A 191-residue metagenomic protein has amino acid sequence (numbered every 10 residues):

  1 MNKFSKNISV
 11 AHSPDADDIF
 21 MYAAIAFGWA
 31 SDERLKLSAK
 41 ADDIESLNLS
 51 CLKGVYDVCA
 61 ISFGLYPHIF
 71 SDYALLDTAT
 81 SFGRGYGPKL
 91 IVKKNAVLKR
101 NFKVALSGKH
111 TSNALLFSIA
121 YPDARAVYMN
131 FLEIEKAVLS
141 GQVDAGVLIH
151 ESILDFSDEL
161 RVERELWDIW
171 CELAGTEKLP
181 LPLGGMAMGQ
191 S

Functional and structural regions predicted by a protein language model:
M1-S81: N-terminal hydrophobic or amphipathic helices and topogenic motifs
N2-G28, Y86-D144, I149-L154: Bilobed "Venus flytrap"/periplasmic-binding protein-like clamshell domains and structurally analogous long
H12, A41, D77, L106 (+2 more regions): Structural signal for conserved beta-strand scaffold positions within catalytic alpha/beta enzyme cores
E33, Y121, L179-P182: Short glycine-enriched loop/turn motifs at secondary-structure junctions
A41-D43, F70, K89-K93, I134-V138 (+1 more regions): Short C-terminal domain-edge/linker segments immediately following a structured domain
V58-K89, N95-A96, E151-R164: Acidic, polar ligand-binding/catalytic clefts
L75-L98, D168-Q190: Hydrophobic/proline-rich hinge and linker segments of small-molecule sensing/allosteric domains, predominantly
L132-S191: Pocket-lining segment of extracytoplasmic ligand-binding domains
